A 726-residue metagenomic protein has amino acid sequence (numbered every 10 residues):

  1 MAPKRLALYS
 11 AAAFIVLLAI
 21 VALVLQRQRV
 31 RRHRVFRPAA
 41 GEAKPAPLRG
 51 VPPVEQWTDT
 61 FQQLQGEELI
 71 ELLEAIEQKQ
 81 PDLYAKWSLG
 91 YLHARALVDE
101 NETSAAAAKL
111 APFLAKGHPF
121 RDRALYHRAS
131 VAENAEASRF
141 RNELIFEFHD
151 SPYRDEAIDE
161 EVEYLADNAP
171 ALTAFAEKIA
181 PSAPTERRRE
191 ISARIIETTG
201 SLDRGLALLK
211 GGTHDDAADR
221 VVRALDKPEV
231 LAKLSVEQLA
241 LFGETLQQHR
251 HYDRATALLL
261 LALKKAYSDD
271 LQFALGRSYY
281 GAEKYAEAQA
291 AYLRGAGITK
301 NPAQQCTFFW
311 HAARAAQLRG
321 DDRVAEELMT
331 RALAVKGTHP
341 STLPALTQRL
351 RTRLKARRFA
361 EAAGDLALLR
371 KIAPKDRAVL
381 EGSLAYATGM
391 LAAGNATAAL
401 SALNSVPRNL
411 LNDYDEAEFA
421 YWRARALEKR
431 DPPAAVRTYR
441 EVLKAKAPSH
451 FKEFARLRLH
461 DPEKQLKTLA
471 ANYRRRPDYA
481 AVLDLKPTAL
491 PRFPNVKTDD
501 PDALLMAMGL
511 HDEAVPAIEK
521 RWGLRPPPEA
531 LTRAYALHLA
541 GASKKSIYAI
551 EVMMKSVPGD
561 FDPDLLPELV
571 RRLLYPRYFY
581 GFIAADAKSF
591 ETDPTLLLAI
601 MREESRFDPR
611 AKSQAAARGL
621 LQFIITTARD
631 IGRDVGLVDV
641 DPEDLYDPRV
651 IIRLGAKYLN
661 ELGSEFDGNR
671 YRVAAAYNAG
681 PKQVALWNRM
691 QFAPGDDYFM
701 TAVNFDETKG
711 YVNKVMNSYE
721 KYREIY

Functional and structural regions predicted by a protein language model:
A22-L92, D99, R123, A218-R223 (+4 more regions): N-terminal leader/linker segments that initiate helical-solenoid repeat arrays
E55, L92, H127, E160 (+10 more regions): "A position-specific structural signal for the A-helix of alpha-solenoid helical repeats
L64, N101, E136, G200 (+8 more regions): Residue-level detector of the short coil/turn that links helix A to helix B within each tetratricopeptide repeat
I76-K86, P112-R123, L144-E156, K178-I191 (+10 more regions): Short solvent-exposed coil/turn linkers within tandem alpha-helical repeat scaffolds
V335, P340, P344-T347, A356-E361 (+7 more regions): Catalytic glycan-binding domains that act on GlcNAc-containing polysaccharides
